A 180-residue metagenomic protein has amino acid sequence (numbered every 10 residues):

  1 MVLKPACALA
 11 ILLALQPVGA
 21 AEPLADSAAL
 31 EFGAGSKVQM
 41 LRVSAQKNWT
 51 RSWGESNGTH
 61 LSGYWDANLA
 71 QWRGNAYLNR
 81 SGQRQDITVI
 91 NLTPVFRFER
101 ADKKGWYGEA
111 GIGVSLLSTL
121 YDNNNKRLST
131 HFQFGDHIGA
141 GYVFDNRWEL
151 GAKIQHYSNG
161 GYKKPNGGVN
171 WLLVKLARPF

Functional and structural regions predicted by a protein language model:
M1-P23: Cleavable N-terminal export/targeting peptides
V18-A25, T50-L61, E99-Y107, R147: Short loop/turn motifs that connect adjacent beta-strands in outer-membrane beta-barrel proteins
L24, G58, G141-F180: Predominantly the C-terminal beta-signal and adjacent terminal strand-loop region of outer-membrane beta-barrel
L24, K37-L41, D86-L92, T130-D136 (+1 more regions): Residues that define the transmembrane beta-barrel architecture of outer-membrane proteins
L24-L30, T59-A67, I90, W106-I112 (+2 more regions): Transmembrane beta-strands of outer-membrane beta-barrel proteins
A29-E31, N79-R84, D122-K126, N159-K163: Extracellular loop and loop/strand-boundary signature of outer-membrane beta-barrel proteins
L30, V43-R51, L92-F98, A110-V114 (+2 more regions): Residues on the lipid-exposed face of transmembrane beta-strands in outer-membrane beta-barrel proteins
F32-V38, K47-W49, A67-R73, I112-S118 (+2 more regions): Transmembrane beta-strands of outer-membrane beta-barrel pores
